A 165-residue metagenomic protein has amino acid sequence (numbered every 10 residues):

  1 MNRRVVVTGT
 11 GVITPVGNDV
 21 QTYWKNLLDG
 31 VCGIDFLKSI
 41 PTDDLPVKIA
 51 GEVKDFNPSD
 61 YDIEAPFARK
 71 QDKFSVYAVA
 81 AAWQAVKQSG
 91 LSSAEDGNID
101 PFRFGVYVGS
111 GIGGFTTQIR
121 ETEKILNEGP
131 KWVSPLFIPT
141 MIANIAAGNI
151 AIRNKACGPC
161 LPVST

Functional and structural regions predicted by a protein language model:
M1-C160: Conserved "HGTGT" condensation-loop signature of ketosynthase/thiolase-family condensing enzymes that catalyze
P162-T165: Short beta->alpha junction loops
